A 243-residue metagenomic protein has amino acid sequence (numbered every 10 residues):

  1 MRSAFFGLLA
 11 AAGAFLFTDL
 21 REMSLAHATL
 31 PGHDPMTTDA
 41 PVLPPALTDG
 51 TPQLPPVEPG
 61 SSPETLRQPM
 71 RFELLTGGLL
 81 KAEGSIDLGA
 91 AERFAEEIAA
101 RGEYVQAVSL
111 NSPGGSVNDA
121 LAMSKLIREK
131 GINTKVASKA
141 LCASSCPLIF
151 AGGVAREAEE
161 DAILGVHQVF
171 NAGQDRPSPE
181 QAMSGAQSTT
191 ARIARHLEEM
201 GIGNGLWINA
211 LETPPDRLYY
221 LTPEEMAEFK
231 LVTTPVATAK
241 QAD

Functional and structural regions predicted by a protein language model:
M1-D19: Hydrophobic membrane-insertion alpha-helices, especially the h-region of bacterial N-terminal signal peptides
S24-S61: Juxtamembrane proline-rich low-complexity "stalk" or linker regions positioned immediately after a signal peptide
H27-P31, S62, L66-R93: STAS-typified acidic loop motif
L79-I86, S109-G115, N133-K139, P177-S184 (+1 more regions): Second-shell loop/turn segments in exported
A82, V108, F150, M226: Terminal peptide-recognition signature
V117-R128: Membrane-embedded segments
D119, I132-V169: Glycine-rich beta-to-alpha active-site loop
G173-D243: Charged, glycine-interspersed solvent-exposed loop segments at helix/strand-loop junctions that cap or gate access
